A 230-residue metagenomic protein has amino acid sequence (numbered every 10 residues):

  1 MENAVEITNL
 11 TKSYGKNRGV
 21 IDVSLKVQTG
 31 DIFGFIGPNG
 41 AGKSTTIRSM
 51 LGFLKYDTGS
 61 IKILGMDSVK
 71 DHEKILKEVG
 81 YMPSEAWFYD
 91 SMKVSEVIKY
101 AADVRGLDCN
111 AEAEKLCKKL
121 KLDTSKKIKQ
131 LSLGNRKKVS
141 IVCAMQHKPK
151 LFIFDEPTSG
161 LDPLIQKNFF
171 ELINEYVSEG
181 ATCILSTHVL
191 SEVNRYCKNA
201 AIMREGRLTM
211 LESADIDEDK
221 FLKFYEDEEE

Functional and structural regions predicted by a protein language model:
G59-D67, K74-I75, M210: Conserved ABC transporter NBD signature motif
A113-Q130: Conserved ABC nucleotide-binding domain
I141: Hydrophobic anchor residue at the start of the ABC signature
F152-E156: Catalytic Walker B motif of ABC-type/P-loop ATPase nucleotide-binding domains
P163-I165: Helix N-cap at the start of a conserved alpha-helix in ABC-type nucleotide-binding domains
A200-S213: H-loop (His-switch) and adjacent beta-strand-loop-beta switch element of ABC-type ATPase nucleotide-binding domains
